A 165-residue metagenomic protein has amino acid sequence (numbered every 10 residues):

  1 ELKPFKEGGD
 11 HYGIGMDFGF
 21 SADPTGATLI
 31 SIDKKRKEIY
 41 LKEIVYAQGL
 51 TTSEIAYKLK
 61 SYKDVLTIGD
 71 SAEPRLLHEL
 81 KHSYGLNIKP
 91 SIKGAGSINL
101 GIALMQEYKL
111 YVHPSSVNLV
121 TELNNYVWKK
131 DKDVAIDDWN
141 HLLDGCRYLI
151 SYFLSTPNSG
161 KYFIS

Functional and structural regions predicted by a protein language model:
E1-G19: ATPase catalytic-site recognition across NTP-hydrolyzing enzymes
G15, V120, W139-L142: Alpha-helical architecture
D17-G19, A72, C146: Anionic group-transfer/hydrolysis microenvironments
T25-A135, Y162-S165: Mg2+-dependent endonuclease catalytic cores in nucleic-acid-processing enzymes, primarily RNase H-like
S31-D33, L149-F153: Generic structural signal for hydrophobic core residues of well-folded globular domains
D133-I150: Charged alpha-helix within mobile-element recombinases
F153-S165: Acidic two-metal-ion nuclease catalytic site recognized across multiple nuclease folds, prominently DnaQ/RNase D-T
